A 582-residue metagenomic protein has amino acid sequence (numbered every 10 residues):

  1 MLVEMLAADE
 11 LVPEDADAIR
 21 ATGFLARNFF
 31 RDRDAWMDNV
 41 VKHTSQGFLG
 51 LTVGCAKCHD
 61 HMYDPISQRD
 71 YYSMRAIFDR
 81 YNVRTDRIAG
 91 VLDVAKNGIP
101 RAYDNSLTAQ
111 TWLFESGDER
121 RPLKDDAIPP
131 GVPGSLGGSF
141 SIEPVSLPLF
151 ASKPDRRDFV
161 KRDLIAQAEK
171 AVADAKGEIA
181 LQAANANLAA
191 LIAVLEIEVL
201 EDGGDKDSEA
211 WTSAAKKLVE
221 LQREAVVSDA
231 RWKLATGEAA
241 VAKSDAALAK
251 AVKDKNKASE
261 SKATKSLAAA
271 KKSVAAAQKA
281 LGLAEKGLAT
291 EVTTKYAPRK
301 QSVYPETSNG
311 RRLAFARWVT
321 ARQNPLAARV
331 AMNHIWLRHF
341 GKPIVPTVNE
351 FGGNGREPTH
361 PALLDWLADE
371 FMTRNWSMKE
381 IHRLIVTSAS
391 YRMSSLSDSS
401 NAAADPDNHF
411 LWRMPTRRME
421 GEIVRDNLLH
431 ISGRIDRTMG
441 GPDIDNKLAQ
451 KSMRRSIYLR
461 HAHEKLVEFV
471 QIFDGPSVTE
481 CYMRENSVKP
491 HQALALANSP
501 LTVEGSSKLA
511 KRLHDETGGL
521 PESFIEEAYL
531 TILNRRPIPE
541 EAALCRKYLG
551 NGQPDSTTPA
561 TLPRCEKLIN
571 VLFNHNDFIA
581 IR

Functional and structural regions predicted by a protein language model:
M1-V12, D34, D64-S67, D158-M453 (+5 more regions): Primarily short, surface-exposed interaction patches in extracytoplasmic proteins
V3, E10-L107, K124-D125, V132-G134 (+10 more regions): Sequence context surrounding c-type heme c attachment/ligation sites in exported
L6, G23, Y72-R80, L384-M393 (+1 more regions): Acidic helix/loop microenvironments that form the catalytic cleft of cell-wall polysaccharide enzymes
L113: Aromatic-residue-lined binding/catalytic grooves and analogous aromatic/hydrophobic interfacial grooves in multimeric
R455-I457: Non-catalytic, conformational "gating/processing" segments within enzyme and secreted inhibitor domains
L568: Globin-like tetrapyrrole-binding proteins
D577-F578: Terminal recognition/anchoring or ligand-binding modules at protein termini
